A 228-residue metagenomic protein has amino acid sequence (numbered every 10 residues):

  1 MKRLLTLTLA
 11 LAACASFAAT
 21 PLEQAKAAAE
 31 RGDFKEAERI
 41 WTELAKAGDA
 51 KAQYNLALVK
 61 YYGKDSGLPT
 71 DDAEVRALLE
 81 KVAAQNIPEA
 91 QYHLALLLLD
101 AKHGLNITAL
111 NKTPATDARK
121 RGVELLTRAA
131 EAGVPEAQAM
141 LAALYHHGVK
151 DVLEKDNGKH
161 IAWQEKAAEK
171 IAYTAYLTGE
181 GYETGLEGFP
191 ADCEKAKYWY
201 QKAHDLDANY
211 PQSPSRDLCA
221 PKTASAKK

Functional and structural regions predicted by a protein language model:
L4-A13: Sec-dependent N-terminal signal peptides
A19-A29, Y54, L58, Y92 (+3 more regions): Alpha-helical tetratricopeptide repeat
T20-E36, I40-E43, A47: Alpha-helical segment of the N-proximal tetratricopeptide repeat
Q24, A57-G63, A95-T108, M140-V149 (+2 more regions): Hydrophobic face of amphipathic alpha-helices that form TPR/SEL1-like repeat modules and related alpha-solenoid
G32, K46-D49, G63-D65, Q85-I87 (+8 more regions): Short helix-capping/linker turns of helical repeat alpha-solenoids
G32-R39, G67-L78, L105-L125, V152-W163 (+1 more regions): Structural signature of tandem alpha-helical TPR/SEL1-like repeats, specifically the intra-repeat loop/turn
L44, V59, V82, L97 (+6 more regions): TPR/TPR-like alpha-solenoid repeats
G181-T184, F189-K228: Terminal, low-structured helical/coil segments at or just beyond the last alpha-helical repeat
